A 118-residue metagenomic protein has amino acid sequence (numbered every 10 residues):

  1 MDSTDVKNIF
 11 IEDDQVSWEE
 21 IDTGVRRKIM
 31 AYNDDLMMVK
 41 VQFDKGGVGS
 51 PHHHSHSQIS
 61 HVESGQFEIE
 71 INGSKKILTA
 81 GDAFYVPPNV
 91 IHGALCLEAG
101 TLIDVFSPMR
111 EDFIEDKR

Functional and structural regions predicted by a protein language model:
M1-D35, R118: A short, N-terminal "cap"/entry segment at the start of jelly-roll beta-barrel domains of the cupin/DSBH fold
D22, V39-H53: Conserved short histidine dyad/triad with adjacent acidic residue
V48-G49, E68, F84, P88-G93: Histidine-centered metal-chelating micro-motifs
H56-F67, N72: Glycine- and acidic-residue-biased ligand/ion/polar-headgroup-sensing regions
E63-S64, T79-A80, E98: A cytosolic small-molecule/anion-sensing beta-strand core signal
Q66-E68, K75, I91, T101: Structural motif
G73-P88: Short acidic-glycine-tyrosine-enriched beta hairpin
P88-D112: Ligand-binding loop in jelly-roll beta-barrel domains
